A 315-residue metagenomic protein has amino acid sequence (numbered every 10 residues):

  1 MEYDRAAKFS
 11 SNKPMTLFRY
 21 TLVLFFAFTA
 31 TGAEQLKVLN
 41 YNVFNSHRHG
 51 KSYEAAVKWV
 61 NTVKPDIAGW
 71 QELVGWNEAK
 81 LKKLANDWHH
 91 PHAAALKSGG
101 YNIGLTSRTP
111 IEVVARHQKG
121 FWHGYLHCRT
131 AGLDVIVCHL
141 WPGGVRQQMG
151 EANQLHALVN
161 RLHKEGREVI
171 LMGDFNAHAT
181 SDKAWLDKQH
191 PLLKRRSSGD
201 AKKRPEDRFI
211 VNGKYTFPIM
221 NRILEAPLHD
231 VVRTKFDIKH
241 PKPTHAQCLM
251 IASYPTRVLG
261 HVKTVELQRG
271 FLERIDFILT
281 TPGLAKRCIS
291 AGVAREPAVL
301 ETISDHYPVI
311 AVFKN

Functional and structural regions predicted by a protein language model:
S11, T16-L17, T31-L84, K314-N315: N-terminal, active-site-proximal structural segment of metallo-dependent hydrolase catalytic domains
V23-G32: Hydrophobic h-region of N-terminal signal peptides that target proteins for export in Gram-negative bacteria
Q35-N45, G132-P142, M172: Active-site-proximal beta-strand elements of phosphoester/diester hydrolases
F44, V74, H139-W141, F175-H178 (+1 more regions): Catalytic metal-binding/acid-base residues of hydrolase active sites
A68-Q71, I170-D174, D230-R233: Active-site neighborhood of phospho(di)ester-bond hydrolases with catalytic His/Asp-centered motifs
W70-G150, G292-V293: Structured beta-strand-rich core segments of catalytic domains in phosphoester-bond hydrolases
R116-H117, R161-G166, S181-N315: Metal-dependent phosphoester-hydrolase catalytic domains
M149-F175, T216: His/acidic metal-ligating clusters that form di-metal
